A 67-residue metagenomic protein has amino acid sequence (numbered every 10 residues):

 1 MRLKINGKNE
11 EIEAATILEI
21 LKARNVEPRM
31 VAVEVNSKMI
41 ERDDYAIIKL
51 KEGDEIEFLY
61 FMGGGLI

Functional and structural regions predicted by a protein language model:
M1-I67: Ubiquitin-like/PB1-type beta-grasp interaction modules and other compact soluble beta-rich domains
